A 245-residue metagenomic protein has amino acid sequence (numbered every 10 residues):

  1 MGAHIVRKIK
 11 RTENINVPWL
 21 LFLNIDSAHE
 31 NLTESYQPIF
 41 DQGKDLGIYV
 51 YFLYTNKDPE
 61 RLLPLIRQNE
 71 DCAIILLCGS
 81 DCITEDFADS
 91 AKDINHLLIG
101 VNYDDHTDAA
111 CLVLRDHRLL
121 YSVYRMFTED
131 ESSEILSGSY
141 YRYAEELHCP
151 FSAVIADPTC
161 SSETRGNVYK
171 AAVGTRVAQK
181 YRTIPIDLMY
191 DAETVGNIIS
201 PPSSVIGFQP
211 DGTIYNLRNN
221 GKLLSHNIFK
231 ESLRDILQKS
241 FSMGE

Functional and structural regions predicted by a protein language model:
M1-H4, Y54-T55, C78, P185: A short linear-motif detector with a strong N-terminal bias
M1-N24, D45: N-terminal [4Fe-4S]-dependent radical SAM core
L20-E30, G43-P59, E70-T107, L114 (+2 more regions): Core AdoMet radical
Y36-F40, L62-I66, E85-A88, T107-C111 (+1 more regions): Generic structural signal for well-ordered alpha-helices, preferentially at hydrophobic/aromatic core positions
L46, C72, G100, C111-E245: Radical SAM enzyme [4Fe-4S]-AdoMet core and its adjacent flexible, acidic and glycine-rich loops/tails across
